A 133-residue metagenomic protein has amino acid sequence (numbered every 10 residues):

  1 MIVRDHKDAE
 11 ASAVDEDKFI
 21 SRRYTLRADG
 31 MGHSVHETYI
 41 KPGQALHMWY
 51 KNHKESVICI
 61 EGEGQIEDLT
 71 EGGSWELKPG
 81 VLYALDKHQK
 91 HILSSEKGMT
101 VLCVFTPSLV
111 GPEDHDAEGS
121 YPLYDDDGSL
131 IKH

Functional and structural regions predicted by a protein language model:
M1-H33, E118-H133: A short, N-terminal "cap"/entry segment at the start of jelly-roll beta-barrel domains of the cupin/DSBH fold
S34-K51: Conserved short histidine dyad/triad with adjacent acidic residue
H36-T38, V57, L102: Conserved hydrophobic/aromatic positions in well-ordered beta-strands
E37, S74-E76, K90, G98: Well-ordered beta-strand positions in beta-sheet-rich domains
N52-Q65: Glycine- and acidic-residue-biased ligand/ion/polar-headgroup-sensing regions
Q65, K87-D114: Ligand-binding loop in jelly-roll beta-barrel domains
E71-H88: Short acidic-glycine-tyrosine-enriched beta hairpin
